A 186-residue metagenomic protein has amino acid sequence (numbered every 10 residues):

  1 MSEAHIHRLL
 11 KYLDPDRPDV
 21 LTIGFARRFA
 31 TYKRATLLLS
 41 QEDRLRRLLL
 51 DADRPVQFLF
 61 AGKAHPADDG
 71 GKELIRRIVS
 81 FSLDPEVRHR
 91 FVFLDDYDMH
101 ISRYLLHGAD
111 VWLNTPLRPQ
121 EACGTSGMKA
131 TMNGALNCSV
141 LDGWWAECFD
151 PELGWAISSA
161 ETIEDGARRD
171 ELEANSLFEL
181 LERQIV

Functional and structural regions predicted by a protein language model:
M1-M99, R169: Conserved catalytic-core segment of nucleotide-activated headgroup transferases in glycan assembly
A35, M99-H100, W155, I163: A generic structural micro-environment signature that highlights single residues at secondary-structure boundaries
R46-R47, R54, H107-V186: Catalytic binding pocket for nucleotide-activated donors in carbohydrate/polymer assembly enzymes
D69-E73, R103, E147-D150: Glycine-rich, charge-decorated loop segments at or immediately adjacent to ligand/cofactor-binding or catalytic sites
S80, Y104, M128: Surface-exposed charge patches
M99-G108: Short acidic alpha-helix that forms the nucleotide-activated donor recognition element in Leloir-type transferases
